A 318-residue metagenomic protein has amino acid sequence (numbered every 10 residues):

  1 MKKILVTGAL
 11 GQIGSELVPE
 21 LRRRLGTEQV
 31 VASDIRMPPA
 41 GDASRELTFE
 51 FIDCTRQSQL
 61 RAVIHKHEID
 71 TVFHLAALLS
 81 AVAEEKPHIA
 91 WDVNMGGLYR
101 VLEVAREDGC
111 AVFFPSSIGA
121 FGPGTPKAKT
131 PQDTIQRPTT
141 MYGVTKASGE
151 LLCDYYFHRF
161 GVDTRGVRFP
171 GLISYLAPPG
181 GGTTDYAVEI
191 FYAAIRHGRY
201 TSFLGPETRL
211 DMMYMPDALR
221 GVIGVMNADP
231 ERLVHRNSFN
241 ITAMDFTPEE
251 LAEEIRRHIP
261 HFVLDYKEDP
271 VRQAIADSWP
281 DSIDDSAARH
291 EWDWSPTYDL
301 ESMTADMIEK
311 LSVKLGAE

Functional and structural regions predicted by a protein language model:
I4-R23: N-terminal Rossmann NAD(P)H-binding glycine-rich loop of SDR-like oxidoreductase domains
T7, S33, V72-A76, V112-I118 (+1 more regions): SDR active-site strand-loop-helix element
S44-R56: Rossmann-fold cofactor-recognition segment
C54-V93: NAD(P)H-binding glycine-rich loop region in Rossmannoid oxidoreductase-like domains and their noncatalytic homologs
Y99-M141: Conserved Rossmann-fold NAD(P)-dependent oxidoreductase catalytic core, especially the SDR/UDP-sugar
T145: Active-site helix of classical SDR
D154-R209, M215-R220, G224: NAD(P)-dependent short-chain dehydrogenase/reductase
F203-G205, L210-E318: C-terminal substrate-binding subdomain of Rossmann-fold SDR/epimerase-dehydratase oxidoreductases
